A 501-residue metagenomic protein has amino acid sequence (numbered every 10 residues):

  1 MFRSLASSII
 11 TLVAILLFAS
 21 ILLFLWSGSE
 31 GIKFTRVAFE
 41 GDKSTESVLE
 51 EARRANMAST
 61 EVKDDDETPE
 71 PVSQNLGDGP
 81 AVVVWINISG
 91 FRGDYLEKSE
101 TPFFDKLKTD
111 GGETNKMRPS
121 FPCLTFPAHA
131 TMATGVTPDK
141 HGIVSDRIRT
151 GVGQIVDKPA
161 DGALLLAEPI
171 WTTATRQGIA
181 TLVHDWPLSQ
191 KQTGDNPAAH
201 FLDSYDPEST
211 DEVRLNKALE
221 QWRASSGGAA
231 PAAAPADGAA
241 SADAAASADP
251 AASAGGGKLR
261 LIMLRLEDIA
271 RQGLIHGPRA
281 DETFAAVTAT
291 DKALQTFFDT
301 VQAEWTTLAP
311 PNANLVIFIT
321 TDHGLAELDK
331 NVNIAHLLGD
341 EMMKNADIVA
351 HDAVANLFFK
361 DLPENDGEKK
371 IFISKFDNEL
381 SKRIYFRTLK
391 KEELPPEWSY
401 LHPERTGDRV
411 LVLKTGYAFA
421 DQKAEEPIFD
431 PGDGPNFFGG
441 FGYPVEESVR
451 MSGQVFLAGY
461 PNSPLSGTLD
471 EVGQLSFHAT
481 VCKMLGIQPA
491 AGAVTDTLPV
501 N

Functional and structural regions predicted by a protein language model:
M1-I15: N-terminal Sec-pathway targeting helices
A14, F24-F39, V136-P231, D249-P278: His/Asp/Glu-rich, glycine-adjacent segments that coordinate divalent cations and/or stabilize oxyanion chemistry on
F34-N56, D64-P80, R92-I179, Q190-A199: Active-site nucleophile/metal-coordination loop of metallo-enzymes that catalyze phosphate/sulfate and related
D78-R92, L107, M132, A174 (+7 more regions): Beta-strand elements within well-structured catalytic alpha/beta cores of enzymes that handle phosphate/sulfate esters
A199-S226, T283-K292, L338-V354: Acidic, His- and aromatic-enriched active-site or binding-groove loops in soluble protein domains that engage sugars
E212-N216, R223-S226, R271-L315, N378 (+1 more regions): A long, amphipathic alpha-helix that forms part of the scaffold/cap immediately adjacent to metal-dependent active
N314-E364: Acidic/histidine-rich catalytic neighborhood
A350-T480: Active-site neighborhoods of enzymes that stabilize oxyanions during catalysis
